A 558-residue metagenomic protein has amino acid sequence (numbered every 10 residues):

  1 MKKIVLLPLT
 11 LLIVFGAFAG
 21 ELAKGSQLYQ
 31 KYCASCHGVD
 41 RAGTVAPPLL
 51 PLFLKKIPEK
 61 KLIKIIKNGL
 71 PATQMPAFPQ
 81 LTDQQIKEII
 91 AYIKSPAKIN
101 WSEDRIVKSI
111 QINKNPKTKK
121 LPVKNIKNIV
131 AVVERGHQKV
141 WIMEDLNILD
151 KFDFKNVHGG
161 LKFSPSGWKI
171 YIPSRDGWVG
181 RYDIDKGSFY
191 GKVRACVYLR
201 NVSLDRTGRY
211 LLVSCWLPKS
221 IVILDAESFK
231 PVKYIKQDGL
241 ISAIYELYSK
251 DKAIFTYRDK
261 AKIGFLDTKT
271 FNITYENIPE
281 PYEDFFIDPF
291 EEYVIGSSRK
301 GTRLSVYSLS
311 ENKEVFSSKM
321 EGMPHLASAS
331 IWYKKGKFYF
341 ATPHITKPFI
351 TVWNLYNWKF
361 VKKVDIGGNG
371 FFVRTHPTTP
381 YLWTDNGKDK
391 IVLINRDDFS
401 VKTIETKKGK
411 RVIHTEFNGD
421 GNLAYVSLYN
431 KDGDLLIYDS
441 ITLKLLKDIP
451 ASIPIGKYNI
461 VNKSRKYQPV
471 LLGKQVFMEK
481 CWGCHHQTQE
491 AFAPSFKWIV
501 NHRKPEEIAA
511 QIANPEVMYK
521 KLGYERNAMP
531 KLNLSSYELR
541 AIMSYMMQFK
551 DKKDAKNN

Functional and structural regions predicted by a protein language model:
M1-I4: Positively charged n-region of N-terminal signal peptides that target proteins for export
L7-G16: Bacterial N-terminal signal peptides
A19-A23, K31-Y32, V39, K60-P71 (+3 more regions): Predominantly soluble domains enriched in secretory-pathway, periplasmic, or organellar proteins
G25-V39, I89, I93, V140 (+5 more regions): The canonical Cys-X-X-Cys-His
S26, G38, A42-L70, A77 (+2 more regions): Gly/Gly-Pro-rich "capping" loops immediately C-terminal to redox-active cysteine motifs in periplasmic/lumenal
A46-P48, E525-P530: Short linear capping/connector segments at secondary-structure termini
K60, P79-R105, E506-E507, M529-N558: C-terminal capping alpha-helices of c-type cytochrome domains
